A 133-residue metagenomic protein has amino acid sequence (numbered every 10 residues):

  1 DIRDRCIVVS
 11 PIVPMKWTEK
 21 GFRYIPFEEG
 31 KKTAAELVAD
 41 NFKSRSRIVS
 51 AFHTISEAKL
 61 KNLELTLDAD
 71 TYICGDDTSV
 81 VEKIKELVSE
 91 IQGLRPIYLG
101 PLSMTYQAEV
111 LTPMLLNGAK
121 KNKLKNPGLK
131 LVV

Functional and structural regions predicted by a protein language model:
D1-S56: Rossmann-like NAD(P)(H) cofactor-binding subdomain of soluble oxidoreductases
R3, K43-S44, T66, I91-G93: Short, well-ordered coil/turn elements that cap or connect secondary structure elements
E19-G21, L60-N62, E109: Short, well-ordered secondary-structure micro-motifs
F22-K31, E36, L63-S79: Short beta-strand and adjoining strand-loop segment in the mid-core of the Rossmann-like NAD(P)-dependent dehydrogenase
E57-A58, T105: Short secondary-structure capping/turn micro-motifs that flank functional sites
A58-K59, K83: Phosphate- and divalent-cation-binding pockets in alpha/beta enzyme and binding domains that engage nucleotide-derived
A69-V133: Active-site-lining helix/loop region of Rossmann-like oxidoreductase modules
